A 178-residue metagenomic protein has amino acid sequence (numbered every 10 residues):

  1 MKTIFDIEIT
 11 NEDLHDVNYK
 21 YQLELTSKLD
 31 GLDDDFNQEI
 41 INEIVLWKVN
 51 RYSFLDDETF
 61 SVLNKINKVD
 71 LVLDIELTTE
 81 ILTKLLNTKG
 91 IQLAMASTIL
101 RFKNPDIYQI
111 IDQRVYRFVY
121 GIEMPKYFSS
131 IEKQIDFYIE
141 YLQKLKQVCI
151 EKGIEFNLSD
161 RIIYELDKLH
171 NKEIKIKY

Functional and structural regions predicted by a protein language model:
M1-I44, Q109-Y178: C-terminal accessory module of base-excision DNA glycosylases/AP lyases that mediates lesion recognition and DNA
L32-E80, K84: Alpha-helical ds-nucleic-acid-binding substructure associated with the helix-hairpin-helix region of base-excision DNA
T88: Acidic-histidine catalytic/liganding microenvironments
A96-R101: Short hydrophobic alpha-helical segments that form membrane-spanning helices or hydrophobic packing faces of helical
F102-Y108: Catalytic Zn2+-binding segment of zinc metalloproteases
